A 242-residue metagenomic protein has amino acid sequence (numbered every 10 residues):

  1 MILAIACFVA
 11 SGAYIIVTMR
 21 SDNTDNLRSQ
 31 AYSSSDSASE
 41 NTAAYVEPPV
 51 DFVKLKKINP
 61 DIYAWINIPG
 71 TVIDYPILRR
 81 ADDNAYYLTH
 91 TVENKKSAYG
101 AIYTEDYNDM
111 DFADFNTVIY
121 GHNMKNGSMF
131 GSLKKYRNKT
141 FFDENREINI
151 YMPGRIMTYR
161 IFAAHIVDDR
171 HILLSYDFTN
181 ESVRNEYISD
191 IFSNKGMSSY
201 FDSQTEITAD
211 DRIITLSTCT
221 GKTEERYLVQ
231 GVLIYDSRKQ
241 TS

Functional and structural regions predicted by a protein language model:
M1-I5: N-terminal Sec-pathway targeting helices
F8-S242: Solvent-exposed, non-transmembrane regions of membrane-associated and secreted proteins
